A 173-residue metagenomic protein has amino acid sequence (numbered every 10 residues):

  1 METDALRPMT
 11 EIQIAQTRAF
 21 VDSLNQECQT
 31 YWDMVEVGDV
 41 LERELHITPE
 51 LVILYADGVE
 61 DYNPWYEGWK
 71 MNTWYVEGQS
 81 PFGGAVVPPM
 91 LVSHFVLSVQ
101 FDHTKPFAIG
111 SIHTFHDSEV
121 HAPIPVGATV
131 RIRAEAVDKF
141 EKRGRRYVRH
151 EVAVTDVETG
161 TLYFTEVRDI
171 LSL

Functional and structural regions predicted by a protein language model:
M1-D33, F115, V120-L173: HotDog/MaoC-like acyl-thioester-processing domains
E2-H113: Hot-dog-fold acyl-thioester-processing enzymes
